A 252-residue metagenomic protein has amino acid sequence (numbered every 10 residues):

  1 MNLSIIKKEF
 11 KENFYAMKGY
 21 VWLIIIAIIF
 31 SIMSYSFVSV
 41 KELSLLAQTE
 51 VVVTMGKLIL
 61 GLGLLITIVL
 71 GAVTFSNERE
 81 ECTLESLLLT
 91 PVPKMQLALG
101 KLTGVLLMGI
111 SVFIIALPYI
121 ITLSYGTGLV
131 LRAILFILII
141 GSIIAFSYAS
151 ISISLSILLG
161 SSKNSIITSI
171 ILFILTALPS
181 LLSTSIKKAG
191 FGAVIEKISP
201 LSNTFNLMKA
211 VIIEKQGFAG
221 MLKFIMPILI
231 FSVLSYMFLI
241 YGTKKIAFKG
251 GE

Functional and structural regions predicted by a protein language model:
M1-L23, T243-E252: Aromatic- and glycine-rich beta-strand/loop motifs that create alpha-glucan
I32-Y35, E42-L45, T49-L60, T103-S162 (+1 more regions): Secretory targeting signals
M33-S39, L159-L201: Transmembrane helix segments
T54-N77: Long, hydrophobic alpha-helical segments
L64-G71, Y119, S150-I151, T204 (+1 more regions): Hydrophobic/aromatic residues in alpha-helical transmembrane segments
T74-L106: Helix-loop-helix units of permease transmembrane domains in multi-pass membrane transporters, especially ABC
T184-I230: Membrane-interfacial helix-loop-helix junctions in multi-pass membrane proteins
I228-E252: Junction motif at the cytosolic side of a transmembrane helix
